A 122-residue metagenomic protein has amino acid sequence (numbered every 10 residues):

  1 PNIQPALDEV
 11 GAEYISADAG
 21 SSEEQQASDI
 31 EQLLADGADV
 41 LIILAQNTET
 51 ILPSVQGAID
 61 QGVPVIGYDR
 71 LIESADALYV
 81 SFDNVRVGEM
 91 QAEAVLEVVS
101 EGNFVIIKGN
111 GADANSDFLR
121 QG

Functional and structural regions predicted by a protein language model:
P1-G122: A residue-level marker of the well-folded mature domains of exported/periplasmic proteins
